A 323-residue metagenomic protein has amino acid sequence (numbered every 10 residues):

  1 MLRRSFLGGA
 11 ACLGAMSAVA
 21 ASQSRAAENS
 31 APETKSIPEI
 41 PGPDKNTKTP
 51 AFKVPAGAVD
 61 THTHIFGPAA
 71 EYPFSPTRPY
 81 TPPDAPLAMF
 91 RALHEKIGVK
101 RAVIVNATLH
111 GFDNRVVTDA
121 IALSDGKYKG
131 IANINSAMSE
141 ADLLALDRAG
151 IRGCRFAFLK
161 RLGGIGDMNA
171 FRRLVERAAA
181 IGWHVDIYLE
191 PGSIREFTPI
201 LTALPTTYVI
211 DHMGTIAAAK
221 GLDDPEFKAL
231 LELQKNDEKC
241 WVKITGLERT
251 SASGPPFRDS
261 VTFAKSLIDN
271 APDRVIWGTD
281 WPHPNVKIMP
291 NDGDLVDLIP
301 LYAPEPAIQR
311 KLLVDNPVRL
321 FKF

Functional and structural regions predicted by a protein language model:
L2-A20, S30-G57, L87-R101, P272-R274 (+1 more regions): Mid-to-C-terminal alpha-helical segments outside catalytic/metal-binding sites
N29, T34-I37, D167-W277: Catalytic pocket-lining loop regions of alpha/beta-barrel enzymes, especially the amidohydrolase/enolase/GH5 lineages
E33-G42, L109-G192, P199-T202, W241-L247: Active-site gating/metal-coordination segments in enzymes
A58-P68, I210: Histidine-centered catalytic micro-motifs
H62, V117, A178, V242 (+3 more regions): Conserved, mostly hydrophobic/aromatic
H64, T108, G214, L247-E248 (+1 more regions): Catalytic metal-binding/acid-base residues of hydrolase active sites
P76-S124: Alpha-helical scaffold segments that flank or form the walls of functional sites
D113-Y128, F263-I268, D294-P300: Short, electropositive alpha-helical surface patch
